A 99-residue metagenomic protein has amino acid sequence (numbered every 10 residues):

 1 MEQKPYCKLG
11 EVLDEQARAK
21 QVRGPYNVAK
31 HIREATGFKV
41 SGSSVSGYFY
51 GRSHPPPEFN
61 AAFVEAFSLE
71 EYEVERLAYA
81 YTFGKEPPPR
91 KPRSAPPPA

Functional and structural regions predicted by a protein language model:
M1-H31, Y72: A short, Lys/Arg-rich alpha-helix, primarily the initiator
Q3, V74-A99: Short, charged recognition helix plus adjacent turn of helix-turn-helix-like nucleic-acid-binding domains
R18, Y50-S53, S68: Alpha-solenoid HEAT/Armadillo repeat architecture
Y26-K30, S43, A61: Residues within the helices of the helix-turn-helix
R33-P55: Recognition helix of helix-turn-helix/homeodomain-like DNA-binding domains that insert into the DNA major groove
F49, F59, A78: DNA major-groove recognition helix of helix-turn-helix
R52-P57, T82-E86: Short, solvent-exposed alpha-helical "recognition" segments
P56-V74: DNA major-groove recognition helix of helix-turn-helix/homeodomain DNA-binding modules
